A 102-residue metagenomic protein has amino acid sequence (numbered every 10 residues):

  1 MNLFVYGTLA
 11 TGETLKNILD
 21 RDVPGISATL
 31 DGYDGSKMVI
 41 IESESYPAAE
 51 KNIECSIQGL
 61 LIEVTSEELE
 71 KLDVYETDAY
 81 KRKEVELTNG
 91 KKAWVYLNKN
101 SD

Functional and structural regions predicted by a protein language model:
M1-D102: Glycine-aromatic micro-motifs
